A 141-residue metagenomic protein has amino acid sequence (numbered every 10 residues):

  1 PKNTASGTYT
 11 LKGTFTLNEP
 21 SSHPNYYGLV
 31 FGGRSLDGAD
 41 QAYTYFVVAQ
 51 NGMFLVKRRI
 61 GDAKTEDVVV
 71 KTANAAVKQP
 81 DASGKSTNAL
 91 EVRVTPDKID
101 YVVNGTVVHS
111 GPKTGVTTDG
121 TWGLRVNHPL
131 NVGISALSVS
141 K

Functional and structural regions predicted by a protein language model:
P1-K64: Secretory/extracellular carbohydrate-interaction modules and structurally similar beta-sandwich "look-alikes"
G13, D81-P112: Carbohydrate-binding surfaces in secreted/extracellular proteins
F15-L17, V94, V139: Hydrophobic beta-strand positions in extracellular immunoglobulin-like domains
G28-V30, D100-V102, S138: Beta-strand signatures of extracellular beta-sandwich domains
A39-Q41, K64-V69, T106-G111: Surface-exposed loop/edge segments in extracytoplasmic proteins
A63-E91: Short, aromatic/His-centered strand-loop micro-motif at the edge of beta-sheets
G111-S138: Flexible glycan-contacting loops in extracellular carbohydrate-active proteins
